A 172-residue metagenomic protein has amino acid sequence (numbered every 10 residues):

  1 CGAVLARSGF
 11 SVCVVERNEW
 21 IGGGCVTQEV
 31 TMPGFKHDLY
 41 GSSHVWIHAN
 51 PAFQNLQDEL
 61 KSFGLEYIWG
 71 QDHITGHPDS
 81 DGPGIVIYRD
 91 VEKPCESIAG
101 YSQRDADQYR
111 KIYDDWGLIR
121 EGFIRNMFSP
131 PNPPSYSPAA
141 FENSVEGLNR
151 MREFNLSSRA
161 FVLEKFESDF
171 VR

Functional and structural regions predicted by a protein language model:
C1, G24, A49: Short glycine-/acidic-enriched loop or helix-start segments at secondary-structure transitions that form or flank
C1-V14: N-terminal Rossmann-like FAD-binding beta1-loop-alpha1 element of flavoenzymes
L5, T27-V30: Short, glycine/charged-enriched secondary-structure capping and boundary segments
W20-T27, H37: Beta1-alpha1 glycine-rich phosphate/pyrophosphate-binding loop at the start of Rossmann-like nucleotide-binding domains
E29-H73: N-terminal FAD cofactor-binding segment of flavoenzymes
I74-D79: Short polybasic amphipathic segments
S80-R172: Rossmann-like flavin
